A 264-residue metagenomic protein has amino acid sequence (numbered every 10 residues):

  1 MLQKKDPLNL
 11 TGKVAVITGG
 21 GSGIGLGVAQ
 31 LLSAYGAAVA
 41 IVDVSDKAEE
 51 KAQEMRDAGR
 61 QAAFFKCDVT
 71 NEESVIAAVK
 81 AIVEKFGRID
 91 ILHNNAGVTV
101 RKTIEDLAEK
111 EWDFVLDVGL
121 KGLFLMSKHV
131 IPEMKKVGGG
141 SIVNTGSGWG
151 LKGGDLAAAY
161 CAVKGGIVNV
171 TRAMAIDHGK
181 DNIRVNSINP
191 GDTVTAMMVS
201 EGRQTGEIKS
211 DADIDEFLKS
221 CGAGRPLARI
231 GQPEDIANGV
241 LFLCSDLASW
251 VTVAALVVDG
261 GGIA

Functional and structural regions predicted by a protein language model:
M1-N9, K152, V240-L241, T252-A264: Short C-terminal tail/terminal secondary-structure segment of NAD(P)H-dependent dehydrogenase/reductase domains
V14, G21-G23: Conserved glycine-rich cofactor-binding loop
T103-I104, E111-L116, C221: Substrate-binding pocket helix/loop in short-chain dehydrogenase/reductase
E105, K152-A159, K180-D181, A228 (+2 more regions): Active-site loop immediately N-terminal to the catalytic Tyr-X3-Lys motif of short-chain dehydrogenase/reductase
S127, V163, T171: Active-site helix of classical SDR
P132, I176-K180, S249: Alpha-helical segment proximal to the catalytic Tyr-Lys
S147: Residue(s) in the substrate-gating loop at a strand-loop-helix junction that position the organic substrate next
